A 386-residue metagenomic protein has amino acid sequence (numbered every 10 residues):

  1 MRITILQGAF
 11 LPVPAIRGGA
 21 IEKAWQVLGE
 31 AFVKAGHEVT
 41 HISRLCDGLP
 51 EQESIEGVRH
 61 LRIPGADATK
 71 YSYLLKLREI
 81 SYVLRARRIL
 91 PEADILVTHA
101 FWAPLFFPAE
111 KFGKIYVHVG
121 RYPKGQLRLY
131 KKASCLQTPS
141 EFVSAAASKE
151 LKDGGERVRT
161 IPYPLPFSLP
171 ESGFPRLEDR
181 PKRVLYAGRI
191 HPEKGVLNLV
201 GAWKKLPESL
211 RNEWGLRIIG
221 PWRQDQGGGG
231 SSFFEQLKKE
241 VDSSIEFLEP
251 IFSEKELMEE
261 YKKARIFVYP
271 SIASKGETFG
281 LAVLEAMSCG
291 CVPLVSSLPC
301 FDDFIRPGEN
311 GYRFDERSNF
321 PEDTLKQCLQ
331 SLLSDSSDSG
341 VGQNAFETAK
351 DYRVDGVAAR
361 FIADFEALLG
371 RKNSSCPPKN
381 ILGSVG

Functional and structural regions predicted by a protein language model:
A9-V13, K34-Y73, Q224: N-terminal strand-loop element at the rim of the active site of nucleotide-sugar-dependent glycosyltransferases
G125-L127, S134-V158, L165-L169: A short, active-site helix/loop in glycosyltransferases that binds the activated sugar's phosphate group
Q137, R176-K205, L216-I219: Conserved donor-binding/catalytic core segment of Leloir-type glycosyltransferases
G220, G230-K255: Nucleotide-activated donor-binding/catalytic signature segment of Leloir-type glycosyltransferases, i.e., the conserved
K262-G276, C291: Acidic donor-binding loop of glycosyltransferase active sites
V292-V295, I305: Short hydrophobic beta-strand element within catalytic cores of glycosyltransferases and related nucleotide-activated
D302-L329: Change "using UDP/GDP/dTDP sugars" to "using nucleotide sugars
S337-D351: A short, well-ordered alpha-helix in the C-terminal region of glycosyltransferases
